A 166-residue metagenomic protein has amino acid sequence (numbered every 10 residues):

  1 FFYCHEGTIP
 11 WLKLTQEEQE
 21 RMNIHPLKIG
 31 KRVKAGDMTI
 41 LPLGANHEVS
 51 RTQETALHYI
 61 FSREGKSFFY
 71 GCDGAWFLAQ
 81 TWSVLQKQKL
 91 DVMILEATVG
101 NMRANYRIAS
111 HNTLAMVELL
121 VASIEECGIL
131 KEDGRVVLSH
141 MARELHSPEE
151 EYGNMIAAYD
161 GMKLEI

Functional and structural regions predicted by a protein language model:
F1, S67-F68, G134-R135: Short active-site oxyanion
F1-K31: Active-site HxH/HxHxD metal-binding segment of metal-dependent hydrolases
L12-E17, V33-A35, S147-Y152: Short loop/helix-cap segments at secondary-structure boundaries that form the rim of catalytic
L12-L14, A35-G36, R103-N105, E165-I166: Short, charged, surface-exposed secondary-structure boundary motifs
E17-H25, G36-M38, E132, G153-N154: A short helix-to-beta-strand connector/capping loop
P26-T81, A157, G161-I166: Core dinuclear metal-dependent hydrolase active-site scaffold
W76-E165: Cap/insert and terminal regions of metallo-dependent hydrolase folds
